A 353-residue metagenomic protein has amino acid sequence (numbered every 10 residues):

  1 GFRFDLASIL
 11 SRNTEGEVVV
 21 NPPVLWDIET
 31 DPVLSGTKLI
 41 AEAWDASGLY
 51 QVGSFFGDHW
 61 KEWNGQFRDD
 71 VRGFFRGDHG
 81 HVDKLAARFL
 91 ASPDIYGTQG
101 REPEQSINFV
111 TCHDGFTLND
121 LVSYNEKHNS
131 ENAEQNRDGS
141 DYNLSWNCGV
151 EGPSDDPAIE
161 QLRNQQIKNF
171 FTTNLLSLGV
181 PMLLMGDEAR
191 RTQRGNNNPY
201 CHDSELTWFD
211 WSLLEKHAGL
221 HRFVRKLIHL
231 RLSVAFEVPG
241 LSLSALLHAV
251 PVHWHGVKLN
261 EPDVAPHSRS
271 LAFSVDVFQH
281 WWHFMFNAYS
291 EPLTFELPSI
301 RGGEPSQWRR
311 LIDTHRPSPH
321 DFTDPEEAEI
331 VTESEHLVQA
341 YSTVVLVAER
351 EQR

Functional and structural regions predicted by a protein language model:
G1-N13: Active-site groove signature of glycoside hydrolases
N13-T14, V20-M185, A189, N198-H202 (+3 more regions): Conserved alpha/beta catalytic core and glycan-binding cleft of carbohydrate-active enzymes
S154, I159-K168, T173-L183, D187-R353: Carbohydrate-interacting/catalytic domains
